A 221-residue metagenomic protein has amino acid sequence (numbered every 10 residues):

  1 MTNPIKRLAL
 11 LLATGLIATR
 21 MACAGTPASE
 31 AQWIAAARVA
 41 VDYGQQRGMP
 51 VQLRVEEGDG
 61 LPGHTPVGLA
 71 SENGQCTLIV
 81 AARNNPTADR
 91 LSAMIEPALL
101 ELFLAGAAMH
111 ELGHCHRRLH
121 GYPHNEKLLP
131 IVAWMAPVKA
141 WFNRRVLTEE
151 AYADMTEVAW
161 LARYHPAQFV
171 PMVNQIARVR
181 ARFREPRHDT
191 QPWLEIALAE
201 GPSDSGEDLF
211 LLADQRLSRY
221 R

Functional and structural regions predicted by a protein language model:
T2-A9: Bacterial N-terminal signal peptides that target proteins for export
A9-R20: Bacterial N-terminal signal peptides
A22-A24: Boundary at the C-terminal end of the N-terminal hydrophobic targeting segment
S29-Q52: Zn2+-dependent metallopeptidase catalytic core
T65-L102, R118: Active-site scaffold of zinc-dependent metalloenzymes
G106-L119: Active-site recognition of the HExxH zinc-binding catalytic motif
R118-E150: Post-HEXXH active-site segment of zinc metalloproteases
R144-V146, M155-R221: Long, well-structured alpha-helical subdomains associated with metal-dependent extracellular/ecto-lumenal hydrolases
